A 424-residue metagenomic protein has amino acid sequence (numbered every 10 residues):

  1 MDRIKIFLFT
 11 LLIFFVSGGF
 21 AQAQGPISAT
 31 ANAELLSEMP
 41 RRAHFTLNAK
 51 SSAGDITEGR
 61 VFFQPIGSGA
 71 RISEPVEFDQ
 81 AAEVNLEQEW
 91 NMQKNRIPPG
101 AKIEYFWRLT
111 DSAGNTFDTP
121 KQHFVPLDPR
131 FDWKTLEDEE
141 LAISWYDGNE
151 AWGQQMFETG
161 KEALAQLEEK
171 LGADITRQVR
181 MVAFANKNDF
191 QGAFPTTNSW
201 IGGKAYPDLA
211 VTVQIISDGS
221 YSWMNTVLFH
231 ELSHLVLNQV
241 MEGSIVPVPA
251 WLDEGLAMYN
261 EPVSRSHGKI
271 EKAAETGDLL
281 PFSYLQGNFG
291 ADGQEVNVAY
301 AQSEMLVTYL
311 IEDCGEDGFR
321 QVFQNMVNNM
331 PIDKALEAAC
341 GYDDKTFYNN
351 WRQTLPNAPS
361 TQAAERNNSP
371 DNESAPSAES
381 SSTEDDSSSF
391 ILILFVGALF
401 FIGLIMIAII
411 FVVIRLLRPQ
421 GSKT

Functional and structural regions predicted by a protein language model:
M1-L8: Bacterial N-terminal signal peptides that target proteins for export
L8-G18: Bacterial N-terminal signal peptides
A21-W133, E139, T424: Glycan-association/targeting regions that enable binding to alpha-glucans and other polysaccharides
V125-L127, L167, L171, I410 (+1 more regions): Polytopic transmembrane helical bundles with strong interfacial aromatic enrichment
D132-P249, S266-H267, N288-F289, A299 (+1 more regions): Juxtacatalytic substrate-recognition/specificity segment
S199-V211, I216, S222-V227, Q239-D385: Acidic/His/Gly-enriched intrinsically disordered linker/tail segments that often contain short helix/coil "MoRF-like"
T383-G403: Juxtamembrane/start-of-transmembrane alpha-helix segments at the extracytoplasmic/lumenal side of membrane anchors
A398-T424: C-terminal membrane-anchoring or membrane-association module
